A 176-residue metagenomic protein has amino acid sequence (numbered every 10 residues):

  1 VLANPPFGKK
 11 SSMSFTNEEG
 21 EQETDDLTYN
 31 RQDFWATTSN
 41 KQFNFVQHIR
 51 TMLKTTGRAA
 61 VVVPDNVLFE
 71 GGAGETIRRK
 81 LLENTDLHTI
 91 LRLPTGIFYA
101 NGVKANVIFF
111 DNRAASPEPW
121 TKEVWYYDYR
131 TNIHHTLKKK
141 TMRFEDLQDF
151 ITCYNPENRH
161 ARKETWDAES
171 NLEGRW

Functional and structural regions predicted by a protein language model:
L2-W176: A conserved structural/catalytic subdomain of Rossmann-like adenosyl-cofactor enzymes
